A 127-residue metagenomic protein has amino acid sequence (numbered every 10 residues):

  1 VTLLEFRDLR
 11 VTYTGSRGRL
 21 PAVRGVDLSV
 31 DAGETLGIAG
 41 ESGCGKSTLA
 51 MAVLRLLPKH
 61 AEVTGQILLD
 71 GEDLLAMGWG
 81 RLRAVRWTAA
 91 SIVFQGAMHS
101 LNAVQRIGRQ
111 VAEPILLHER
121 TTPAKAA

Functional and structural regions predicted by a protein language model:
V1-A127: ABC transporter nucleotide-binding domains
